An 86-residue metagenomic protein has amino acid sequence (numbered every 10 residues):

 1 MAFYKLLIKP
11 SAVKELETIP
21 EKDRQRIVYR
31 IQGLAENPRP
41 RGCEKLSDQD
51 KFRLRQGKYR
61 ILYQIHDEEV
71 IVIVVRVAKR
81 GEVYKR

Functional and structural regions predicted by a protein language model:
M1-Q25, Q56, Q64-R86: Enriched for short, Lys/Arg-rich terminal
Y29-L54: A short, surface-exposed loop/turn module that caps and links secondary-structure elements
Q49-K51, K58, E69: A generic structural motif
